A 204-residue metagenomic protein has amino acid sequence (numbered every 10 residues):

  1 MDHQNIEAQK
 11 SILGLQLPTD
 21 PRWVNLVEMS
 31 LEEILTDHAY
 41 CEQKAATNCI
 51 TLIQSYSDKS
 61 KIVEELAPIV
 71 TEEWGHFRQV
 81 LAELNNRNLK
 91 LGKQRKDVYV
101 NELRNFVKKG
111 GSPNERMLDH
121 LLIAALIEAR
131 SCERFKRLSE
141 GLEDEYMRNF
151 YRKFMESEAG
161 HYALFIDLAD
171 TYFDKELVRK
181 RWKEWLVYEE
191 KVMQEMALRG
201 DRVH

Functional and structural regions predicted by a protein language model:
M1-H204: Non-heme di-metal
